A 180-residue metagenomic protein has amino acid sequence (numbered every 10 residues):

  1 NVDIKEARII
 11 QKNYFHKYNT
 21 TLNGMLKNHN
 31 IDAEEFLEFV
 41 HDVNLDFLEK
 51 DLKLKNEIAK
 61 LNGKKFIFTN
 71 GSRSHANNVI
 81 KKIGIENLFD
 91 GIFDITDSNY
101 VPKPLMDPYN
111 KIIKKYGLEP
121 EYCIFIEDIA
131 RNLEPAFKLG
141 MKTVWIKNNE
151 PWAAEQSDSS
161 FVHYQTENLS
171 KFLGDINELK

Functional and structural regions predicted by a protein language model:
N1-D3, E34-L37, K55-N56, N87-D90 (+1 more regions): A short alpha-helix capping/helix-coil boundary motif
N1-K53, S74: N-terminal helical cap/lid subdomain that shapes the substrate entry/recognition surface in HAD-like hydrolases
N13-Y14, D46-E49, F68, Y100-V101 (+1 more regions): Residues that cap or flank secondary-structure elements
N19-N23, E34-E38, L48-E49, K60 (+5 more regions): Short amphipathic alpha-helical patches
E35-E49, L54-I83, I92-I95: Substrate-recognition element of Asp-dependent hydrolases with the DxDx(T/V) motif
A59, R73, N77-K180: Asp-based, Mg2+/Mn2+-dependent phosphohydrolase catalytic module
